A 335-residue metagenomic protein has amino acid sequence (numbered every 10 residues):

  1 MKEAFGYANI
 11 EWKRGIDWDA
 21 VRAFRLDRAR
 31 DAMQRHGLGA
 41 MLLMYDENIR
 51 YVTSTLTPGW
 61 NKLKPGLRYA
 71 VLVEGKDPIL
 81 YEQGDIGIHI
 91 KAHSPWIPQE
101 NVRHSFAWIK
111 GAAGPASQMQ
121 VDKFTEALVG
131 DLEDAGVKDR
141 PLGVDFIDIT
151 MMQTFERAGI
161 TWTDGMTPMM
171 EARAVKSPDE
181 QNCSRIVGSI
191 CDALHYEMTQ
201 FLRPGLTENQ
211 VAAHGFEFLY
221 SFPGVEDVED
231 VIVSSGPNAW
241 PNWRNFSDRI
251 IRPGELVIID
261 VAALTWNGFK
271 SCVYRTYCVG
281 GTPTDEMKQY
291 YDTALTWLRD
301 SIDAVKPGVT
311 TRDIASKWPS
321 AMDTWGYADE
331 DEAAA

Functional and structural regions predicted by a protein language model:
M1-A335: Active-site neighborhoods and metal-handling regions in enzymes and metal-associated proteins
